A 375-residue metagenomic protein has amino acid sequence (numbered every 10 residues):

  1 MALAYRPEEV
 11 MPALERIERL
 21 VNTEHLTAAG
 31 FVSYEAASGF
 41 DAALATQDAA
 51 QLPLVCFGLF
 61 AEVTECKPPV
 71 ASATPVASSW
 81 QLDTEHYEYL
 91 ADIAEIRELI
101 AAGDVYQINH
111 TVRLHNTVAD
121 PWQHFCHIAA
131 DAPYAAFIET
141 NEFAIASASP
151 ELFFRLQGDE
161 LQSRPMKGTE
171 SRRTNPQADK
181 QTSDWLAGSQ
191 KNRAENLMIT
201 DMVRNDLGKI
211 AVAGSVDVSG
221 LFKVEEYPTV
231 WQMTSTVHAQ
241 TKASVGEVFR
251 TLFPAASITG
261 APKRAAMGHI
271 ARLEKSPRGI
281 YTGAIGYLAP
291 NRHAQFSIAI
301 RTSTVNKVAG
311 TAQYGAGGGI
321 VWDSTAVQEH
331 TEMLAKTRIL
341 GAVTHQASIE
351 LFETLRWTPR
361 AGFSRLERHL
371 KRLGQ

Functional and structural regions predicted by a protein language model:
M1-R360, E367-H369: Extended alpha-helical targeting/anchoring segments, especially N-terminal organellar/secretory targeting helices
